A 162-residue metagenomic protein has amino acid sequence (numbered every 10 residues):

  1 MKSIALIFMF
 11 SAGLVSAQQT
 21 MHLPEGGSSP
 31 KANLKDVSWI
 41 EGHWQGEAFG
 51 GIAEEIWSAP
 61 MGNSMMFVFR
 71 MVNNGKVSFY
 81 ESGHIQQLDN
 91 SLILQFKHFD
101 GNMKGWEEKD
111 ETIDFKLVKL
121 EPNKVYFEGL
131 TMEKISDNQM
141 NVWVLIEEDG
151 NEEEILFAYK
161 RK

Functional and structural regions predicted by a protein language model:
M1-M21: Bacterial Sec-dependent N-terminal signal peptides
H22-G26, D114, Q139-N141, L145-K162: Edge beta-strand at a domain terminus
S28-H43: N-terminal helix-cap/turn-to-beta initiation motif at the start of protein domains
H43-Q45, V68, W143: Residue-level detector of beta-strand face positions
E47, I52-E128: Central antiparallel beta-sheet cores of small beta-barrel/beta-sandwich binding domains
E55-P60, M132-S136, Y159: Aromatic-rich beta-strand edge motifs centered on tyrosine
N74-V77, K134, E148-N151: Short glycine/serine/proline-enriched coil/turn segments at secondary-structure junctions
Y126-V144: Surface-exposed interaction patches
